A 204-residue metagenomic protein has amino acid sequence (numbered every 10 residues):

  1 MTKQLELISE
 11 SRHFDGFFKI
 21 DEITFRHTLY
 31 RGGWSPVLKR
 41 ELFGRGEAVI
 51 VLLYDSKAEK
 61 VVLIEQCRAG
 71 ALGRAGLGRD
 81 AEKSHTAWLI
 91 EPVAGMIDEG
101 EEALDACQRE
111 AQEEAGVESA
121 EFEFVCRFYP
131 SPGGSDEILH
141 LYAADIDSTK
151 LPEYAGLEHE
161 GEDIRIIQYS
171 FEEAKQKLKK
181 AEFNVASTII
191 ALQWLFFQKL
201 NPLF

Functional and structural regions predicted by a protein language model:
M1-S9, F14-F17: Alpha-helical and coiled-coil interaction segments, frequently adjacent to or embedded within charge-biased
D15-K60, Q66-R74: Acidic, metal-coordinating catalytic segment for phosphate/diphosphate chemistry, firing primarily on the Nudix
T28-Y30, D55-K57, C67, D145-T149 (+2 more regions): Short loop segments at secondary-structure junctions
V37-L38, E47-I50, K83-A186, I190: Unchanged
I64-M96: Glycine-rich, pocket-lining loop/helix-strand segments that form or immediately flank
T188-F204: Short, amphipathic C-terminal "tail helix"
